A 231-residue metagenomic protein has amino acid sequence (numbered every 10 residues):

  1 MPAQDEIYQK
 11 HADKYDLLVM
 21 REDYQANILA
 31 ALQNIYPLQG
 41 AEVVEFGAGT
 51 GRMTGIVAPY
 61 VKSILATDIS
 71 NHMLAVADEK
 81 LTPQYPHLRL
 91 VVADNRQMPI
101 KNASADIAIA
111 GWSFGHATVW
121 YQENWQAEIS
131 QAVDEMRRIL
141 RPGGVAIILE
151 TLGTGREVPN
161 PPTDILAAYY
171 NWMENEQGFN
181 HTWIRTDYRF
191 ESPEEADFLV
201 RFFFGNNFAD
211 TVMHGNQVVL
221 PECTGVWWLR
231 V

Functional and structural regions predicted by a protein language model:
M1-Q39: Conserved class I S-adenosyl-L-methionine
G40-A41, A103: Nucleotide donor/acceptor-binding cores
V44-F46, T50-Q97: Class I SAM-dependent methyltransferase SAM/SAH-binding core
T50, N180-V231: Conserved Class I S-adenosyl-L-methionine
R96-A108: A short acidic, Gly/Pro-enriched loop at the edge of an enzyme's catalytic core that lines a small-molecule cofactor
I107-A127: A short SAM/SAH-binding and catalytic strip from SAM-dependent methyltransferases
A127-P142: A short glycine-rich, Lys/Arg-flanked "PGG" loop and its adjoining helix->strand segment in the class I
V145-W172: Conserved class I S-adenosyl-L-methionine
